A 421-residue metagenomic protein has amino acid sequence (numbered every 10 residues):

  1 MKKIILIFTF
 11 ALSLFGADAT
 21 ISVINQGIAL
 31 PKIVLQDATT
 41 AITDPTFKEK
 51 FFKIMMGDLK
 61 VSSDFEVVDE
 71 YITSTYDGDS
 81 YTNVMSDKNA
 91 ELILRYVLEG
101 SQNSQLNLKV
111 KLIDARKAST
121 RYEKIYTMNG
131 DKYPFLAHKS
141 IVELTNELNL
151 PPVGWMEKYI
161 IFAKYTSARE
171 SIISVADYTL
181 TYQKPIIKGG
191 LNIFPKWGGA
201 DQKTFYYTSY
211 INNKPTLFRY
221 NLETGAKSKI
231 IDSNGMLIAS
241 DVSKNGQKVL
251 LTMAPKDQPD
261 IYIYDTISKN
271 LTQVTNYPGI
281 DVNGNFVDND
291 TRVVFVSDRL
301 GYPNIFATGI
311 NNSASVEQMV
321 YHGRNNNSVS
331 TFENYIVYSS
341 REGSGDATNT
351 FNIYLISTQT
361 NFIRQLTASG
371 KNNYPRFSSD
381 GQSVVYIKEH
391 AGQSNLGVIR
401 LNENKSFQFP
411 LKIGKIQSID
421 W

Functional and structural regions predicted by a protein language model:
A17-P31, K117-P185: C-terminal/domain-edge helix-coil "capping" segments
D18, S80-S140: Amphipathic beta-strand/beta-sheet edge segments enriched in Tyr/Trp
N25-N83: Short beta-strand->alpha-helix linker/helix-N-cap micro-motif that forms a surface specificity/interaction loop
W155-M156, G199-D201, K244-N245, D288-N289 (+2 more regions): Residue-level detector of Asp-centered blade-edge/turn motifs that repeat once per structural unit in beta-propeller
I160, T204-F205, K248-L250, V293-V294 (+2 more regions): Hydrophobic beta-strand positions that form the internal "hydrophobic ladder" of WD40/Gbeta-like beta-propeller blades
T166-I172, T208-T216, D232-G235, T252-I261 (+6 more regions): A flexible loop/linker signature enriched in serine peptidases of the S9 family
D177-L191, N221-M236, Y264-I280, T308-N325 (+2 more regions): Multi-bladed beta-propeller domains
K196-G198, D241, N285, S330 (+2 more regions): Conserved beta-strand position repeated across blades of beta-propeller domains
